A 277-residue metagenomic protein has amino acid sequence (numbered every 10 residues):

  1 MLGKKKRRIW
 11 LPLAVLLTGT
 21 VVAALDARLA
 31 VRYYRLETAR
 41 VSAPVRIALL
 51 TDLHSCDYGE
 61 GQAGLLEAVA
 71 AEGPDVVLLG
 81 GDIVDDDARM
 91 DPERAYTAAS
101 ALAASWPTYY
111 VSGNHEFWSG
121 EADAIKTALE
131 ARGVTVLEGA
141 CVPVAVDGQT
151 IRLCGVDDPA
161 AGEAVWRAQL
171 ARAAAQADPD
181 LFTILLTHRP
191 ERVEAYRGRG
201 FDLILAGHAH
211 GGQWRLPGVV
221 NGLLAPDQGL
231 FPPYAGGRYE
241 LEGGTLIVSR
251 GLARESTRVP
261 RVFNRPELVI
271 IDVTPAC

Functional and structural regions predicted by a protein language model:
M1-V41: N-terminal membrane-anchoring alpha-helices
D26, L53-Y58, D85-R89, P159-E163 (+2 more regions): Short, flexible loop segments at the rims of nucleotide/cofactor-binding pockets, characterized by
R35-A48, V134, C141-G155, D180 (+3 more regions): Beta-strand-turn-beta hairpins that frame and shape the catalytic cleft of phosphate-ester-processing enzymes
A43-A140: Membrane-embedded segments
V45, V76, I151, F182-I184 (+1 more regions): Structural motif
H54, I83-V84, H115-E116, C141-V142 (+4 more regions): Catalytic metal-binding/acid-base residues of hydrolase active sites
K126-T127, A131-V134, A140, V146-T187 (+2 more regions): Binuclear metal-dependent hydrolase catalytic cores centered on His/Asp/Glu-rich metal-binding motifs
P190-V269, C277: Conserved beta-sheet core of the metallophosphoesterase superfamily
